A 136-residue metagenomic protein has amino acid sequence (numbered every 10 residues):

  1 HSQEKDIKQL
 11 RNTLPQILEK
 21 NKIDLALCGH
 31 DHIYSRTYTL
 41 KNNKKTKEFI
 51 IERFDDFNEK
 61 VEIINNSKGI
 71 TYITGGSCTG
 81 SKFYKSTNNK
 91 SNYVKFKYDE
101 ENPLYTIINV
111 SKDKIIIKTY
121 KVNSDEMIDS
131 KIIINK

Functional and structural regions predicted by a protein language model:
H1-K118: Long, structured stretches of catalytic cores involved in phosphate-ester chemistry, encompassing
K118-M127: Short, solvent-exposed aromatic-acidic interface loops
N123, I134-K136: A short, sequence-level motif marking secondary-structure junctions
I128-I134: Membrane-interface soluble catalytic domains
